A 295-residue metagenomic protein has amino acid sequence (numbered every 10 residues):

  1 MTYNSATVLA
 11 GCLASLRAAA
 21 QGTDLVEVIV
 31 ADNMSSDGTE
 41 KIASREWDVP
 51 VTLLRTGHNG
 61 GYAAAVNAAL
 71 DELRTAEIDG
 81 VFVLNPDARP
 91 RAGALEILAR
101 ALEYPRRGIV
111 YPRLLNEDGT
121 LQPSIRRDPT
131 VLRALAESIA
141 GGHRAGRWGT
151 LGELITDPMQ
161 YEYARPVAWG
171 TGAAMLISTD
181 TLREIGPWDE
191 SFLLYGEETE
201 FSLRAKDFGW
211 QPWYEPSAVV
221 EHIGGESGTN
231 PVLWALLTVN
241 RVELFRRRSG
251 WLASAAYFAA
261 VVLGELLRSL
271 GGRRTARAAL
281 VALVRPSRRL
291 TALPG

Functional and structural regions predicted by a protein language model:
S5-A20: Short, well-formed alpha-helical segments that are part of the catalytic scaffolds of diverse glycosyltransferases
S15, D32-K41, H58, R91: A conserved acidic beta->alpha catalytic loop
T56-R74: Glycine-rich, basic loop-to-helix element that forms the pyrophosphate-binding segment of sugar-nucleotide handling
E77-R89: Short beta-strand-to-loop acidic/aromatic patch adjacent to the donor-nucleotide binding site
R89-S124: Conserved donor NDP-sugar-binding/catalytic core segment of glycosyltransferases
P129-V167: Short, flexible, basic/aromatic active-site loop/helix in glycosyltransferases
Q160-E162, P166-V219: A short, conserved alpha-helix in the catalytic core of glycosyltransferases
V232-R247, W251-G295: Non-catalytic, C-terminal membrane-associated alpha-helical segments of glycosyltransferases
